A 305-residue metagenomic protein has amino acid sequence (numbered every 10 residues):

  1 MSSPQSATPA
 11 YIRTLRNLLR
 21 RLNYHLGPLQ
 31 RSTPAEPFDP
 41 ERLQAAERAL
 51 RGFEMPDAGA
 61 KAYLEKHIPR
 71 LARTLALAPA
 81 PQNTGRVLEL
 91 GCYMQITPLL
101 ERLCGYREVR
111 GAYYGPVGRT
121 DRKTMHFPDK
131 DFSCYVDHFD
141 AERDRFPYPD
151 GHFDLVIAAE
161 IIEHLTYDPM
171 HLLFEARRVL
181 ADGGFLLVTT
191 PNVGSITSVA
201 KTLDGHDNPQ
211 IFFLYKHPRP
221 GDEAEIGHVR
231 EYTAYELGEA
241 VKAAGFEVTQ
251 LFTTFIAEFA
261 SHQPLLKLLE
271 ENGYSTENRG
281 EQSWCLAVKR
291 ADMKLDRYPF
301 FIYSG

Functional and structural regions predicted by a protein language model:
T8-P69, R73, Y114-D144, T166-A181 (+1 more regions): S-adenosyl-L-methionine-dependent methyltransferase catalytic module, highlighting the catalytic core
L75-Q82, F146: Glycine-rich helix-loop-beta junction characteristic of Rossmann-like nucleotide cofactor-binding loops
N83-Y93: Conserved class I S-adenosyl-L-methionine
Y93-Y106: Conserved SAM-binding loop of SAM-dependent methyltransferases across substrates and taxa, primarily the Class I
E108-Y114: Conserved SAM-binding motif I beta-strand of class I
R143-V156: A short acidic, Gly/Pro-enriched loop at the edge of an enzyme's catalytic core that lines a small-molecule cofactor
I157-Y167: A short SAM/SAH-binding and catalytic strip from SAM-dependent methyltransferases
